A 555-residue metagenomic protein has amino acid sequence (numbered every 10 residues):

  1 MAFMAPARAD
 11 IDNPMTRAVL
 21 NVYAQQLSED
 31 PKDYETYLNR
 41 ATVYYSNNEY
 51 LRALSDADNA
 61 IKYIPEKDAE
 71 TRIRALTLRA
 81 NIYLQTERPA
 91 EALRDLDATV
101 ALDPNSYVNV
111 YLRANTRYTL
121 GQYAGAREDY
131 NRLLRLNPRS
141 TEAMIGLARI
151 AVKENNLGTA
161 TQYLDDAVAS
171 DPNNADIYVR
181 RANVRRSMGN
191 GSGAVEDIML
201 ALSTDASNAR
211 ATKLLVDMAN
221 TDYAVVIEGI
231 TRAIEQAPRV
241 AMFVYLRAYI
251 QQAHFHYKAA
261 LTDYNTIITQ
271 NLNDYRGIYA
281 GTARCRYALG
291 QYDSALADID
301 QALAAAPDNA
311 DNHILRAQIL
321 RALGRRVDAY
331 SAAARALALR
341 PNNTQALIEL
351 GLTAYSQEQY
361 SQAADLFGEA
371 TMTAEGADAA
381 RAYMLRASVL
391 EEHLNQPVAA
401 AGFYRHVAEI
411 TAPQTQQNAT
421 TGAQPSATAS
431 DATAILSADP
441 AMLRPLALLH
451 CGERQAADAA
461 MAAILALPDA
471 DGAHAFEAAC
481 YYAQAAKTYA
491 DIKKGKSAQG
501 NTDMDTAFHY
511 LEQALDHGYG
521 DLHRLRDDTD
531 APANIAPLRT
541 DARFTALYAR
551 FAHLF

Functional and structural regions predicted by a protein language model:
P14, N48, E87, G121 (+9 more regions): Residue-level detector of the short coil/turn that links helix A to helix B within each tetratricopeptide repeat
V19, A53, A92, A126 (+10 more regions): Single-residue signature of alpha-solenoid repeat helices
Q25-Q26, N59-A60, A98-T99, R132-L133 (+10 more regions): Canonical positions in the second alpha-helix
E29, Y63-K67, L102, L136 (+10 more regions): Structural marker of alpha-solenoid helical repeat scaffolds
Y45, L84, Y111, Y118 (+10 more regions): Position-specific recognition of the canonical hydrophobic site in helix A of tetratricopeptide repeat
R186, S192-V195, A209, K213-L215 (+6 more regions): Alpha-helical protein-protein interaction modules
